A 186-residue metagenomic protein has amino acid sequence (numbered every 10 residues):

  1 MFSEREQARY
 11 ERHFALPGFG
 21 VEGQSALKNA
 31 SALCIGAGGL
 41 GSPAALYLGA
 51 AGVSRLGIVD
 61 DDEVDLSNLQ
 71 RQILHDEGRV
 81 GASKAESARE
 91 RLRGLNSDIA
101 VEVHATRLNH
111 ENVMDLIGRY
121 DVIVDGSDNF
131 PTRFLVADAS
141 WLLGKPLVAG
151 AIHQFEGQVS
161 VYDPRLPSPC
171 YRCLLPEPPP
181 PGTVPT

Functional and structural regions predicted by a protein language model:
M1-T186: Adenine nucleotide-associated cytosolic modules
